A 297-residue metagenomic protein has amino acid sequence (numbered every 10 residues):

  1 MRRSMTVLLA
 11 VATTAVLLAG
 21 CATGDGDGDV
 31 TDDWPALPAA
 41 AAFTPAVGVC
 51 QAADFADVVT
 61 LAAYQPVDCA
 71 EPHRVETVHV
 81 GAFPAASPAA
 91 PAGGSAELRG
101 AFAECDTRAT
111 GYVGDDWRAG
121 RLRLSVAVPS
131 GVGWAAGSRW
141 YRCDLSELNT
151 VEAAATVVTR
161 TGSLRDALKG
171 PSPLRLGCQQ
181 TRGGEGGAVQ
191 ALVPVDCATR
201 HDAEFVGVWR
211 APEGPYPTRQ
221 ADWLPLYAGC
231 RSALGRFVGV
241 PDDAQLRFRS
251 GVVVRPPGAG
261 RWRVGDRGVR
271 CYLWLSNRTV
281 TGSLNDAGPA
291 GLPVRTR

Functional and structural regions predicted by a protein language model:
M1-V11: Bacterial N-terminal signal peptides that target proteins for export
L17-G20: C-terminal motif of bacterial Sec signal peptides marking the signal peptidase cleavage site
A22-R297: Primary mode marks residue(s) on the alpha4-beta5-alpha5 output face of response regulator receiver
